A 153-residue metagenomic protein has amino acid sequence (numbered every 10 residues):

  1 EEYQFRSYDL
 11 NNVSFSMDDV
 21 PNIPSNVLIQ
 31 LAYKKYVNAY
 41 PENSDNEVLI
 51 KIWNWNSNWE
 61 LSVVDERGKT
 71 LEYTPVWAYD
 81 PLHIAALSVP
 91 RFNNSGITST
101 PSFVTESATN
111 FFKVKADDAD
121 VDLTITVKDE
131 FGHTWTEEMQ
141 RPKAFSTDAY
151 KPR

Functional and structural regions predicted by a protein language model:
E1-R153: Metal-dependent phosphoesterase/phosphodiesterase active-site architecture
